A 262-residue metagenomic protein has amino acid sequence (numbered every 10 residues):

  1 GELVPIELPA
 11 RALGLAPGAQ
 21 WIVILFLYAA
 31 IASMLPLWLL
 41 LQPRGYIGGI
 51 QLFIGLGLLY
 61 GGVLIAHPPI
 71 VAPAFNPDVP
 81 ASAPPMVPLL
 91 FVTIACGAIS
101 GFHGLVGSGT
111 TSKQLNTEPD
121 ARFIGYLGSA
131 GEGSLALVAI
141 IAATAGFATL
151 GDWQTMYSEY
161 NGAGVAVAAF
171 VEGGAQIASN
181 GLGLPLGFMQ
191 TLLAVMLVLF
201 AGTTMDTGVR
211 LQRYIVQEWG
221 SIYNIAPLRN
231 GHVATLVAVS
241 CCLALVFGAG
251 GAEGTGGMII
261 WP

Functional and structural regions predicted by a protein language model:
G1, L15-M34, A194, G231-C242: Transmembrane alpha-helical segments of multi-pass small-molecule transport proteins
G1-V23, A32-S33, F53-D78, A143-F147: Hydrophobic alpha-helical segments and their helix-loop junctions in multi-pass secondary transporters
I6-I22, L39-G49, Q154-N161, L186-L197 (+1 more regions): Transmembrane helix-loop boundary segments of multi-pass membrane transporters
G45-Y46, T111-R122, E218-I225: Juxtamembrane helix-boundary/capping and inter-helix hinge elements in multi-pass membrane proteins
V63-P77, A130-E172, F247-G254: Extracellular/periplasmic helix-exit of transmembrane alpha-helices
S82-A95, T149-W153, N180-F200, A234-S240: Select transmembrane alpha-helical segments in multipass membrane proteins
C96-L115, G187-W219: Membrane-helix boundary/coupling elements in multi-pass transport proteins
L127-S134, M189, G202-M205, E218-G251: Loop-to-transmembrane helix boundary motifs in multi-pass membrane proteins
